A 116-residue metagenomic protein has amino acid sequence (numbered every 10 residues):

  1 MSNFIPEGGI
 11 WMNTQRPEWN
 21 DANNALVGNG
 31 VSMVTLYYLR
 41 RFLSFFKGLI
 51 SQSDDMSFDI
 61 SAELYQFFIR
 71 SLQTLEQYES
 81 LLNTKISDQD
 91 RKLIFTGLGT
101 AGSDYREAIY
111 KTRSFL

Functional and structural regions predicted by a protein language model:
M1-L116: Acidic, mature catalytic/reactive cores of soluble proteins
